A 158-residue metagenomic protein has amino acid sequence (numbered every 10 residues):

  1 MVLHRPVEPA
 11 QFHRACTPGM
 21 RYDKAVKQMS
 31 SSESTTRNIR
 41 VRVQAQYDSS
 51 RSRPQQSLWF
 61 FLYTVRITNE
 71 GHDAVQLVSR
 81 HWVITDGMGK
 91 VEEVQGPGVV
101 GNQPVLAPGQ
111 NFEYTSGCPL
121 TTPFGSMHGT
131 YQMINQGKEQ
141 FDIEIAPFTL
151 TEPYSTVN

Functional and structural regions predicted by a protein language model:
K27-S57: Low-complexity, acidic Ser/Thr/Pro/Gly-rich terminal tails and inter-domain linkers that flank the onset of structured
W59-T64: Short, solvent-exposed loop/turn segments enriched in Ser/Thr/Gly
I67-G71: Asparagine-centered strand-capping/turn motif at beta-strand->loop junctions
D73-E92, M133: Short acidic, flexible loop segments centered on an aromatic residue
E93-F124: Intrinsically disordered, low-complexity Pro/Gly/Ser/Thr-rich segments with frequent PxxP/GP/PP motifs and embedded
P119-N158: Terminal connector regions
